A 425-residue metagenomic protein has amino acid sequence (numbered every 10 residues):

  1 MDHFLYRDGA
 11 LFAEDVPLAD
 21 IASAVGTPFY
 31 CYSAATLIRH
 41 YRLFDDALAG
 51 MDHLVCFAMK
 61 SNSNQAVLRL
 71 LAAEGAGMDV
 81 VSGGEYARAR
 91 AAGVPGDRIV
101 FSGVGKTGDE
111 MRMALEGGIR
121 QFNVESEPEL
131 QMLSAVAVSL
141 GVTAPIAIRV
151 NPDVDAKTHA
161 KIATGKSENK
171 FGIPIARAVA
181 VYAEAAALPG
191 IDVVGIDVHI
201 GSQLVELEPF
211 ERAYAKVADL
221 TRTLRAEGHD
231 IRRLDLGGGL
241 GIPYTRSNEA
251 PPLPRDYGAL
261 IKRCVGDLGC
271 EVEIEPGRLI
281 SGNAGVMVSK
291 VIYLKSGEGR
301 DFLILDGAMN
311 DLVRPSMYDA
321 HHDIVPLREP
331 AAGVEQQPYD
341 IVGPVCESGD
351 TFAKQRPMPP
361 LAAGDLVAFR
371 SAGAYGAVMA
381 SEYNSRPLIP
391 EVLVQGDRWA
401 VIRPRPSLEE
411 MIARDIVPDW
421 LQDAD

Functional and structural regions predicted by a protein language model:
M1-A144, A183, L188-D192, D219-R222 (+2 more regions): A charged N-terminal "starter" segment
L37, K60, S82, A114 (+7 more regions): Conserved, mostly hydrophobic/aromatic
G50-M51, S139-G141, E227, S247-P251 (+2 more regions): Short, glycine- and charge-enriched coil/turn segments that flank and shape catalytic ligand pockets
C56, P145, R233, E271 (+1 more regions): Hydrophobic "anchor" residues on beta-strands that sit immediately upstream of conserved functional sites
S61-S63, G84-E85, G105-K106, S126-P128 (+7 more regions): Active-site-proximal loop/turn and secondary-structure-junction residues that shape catalytic pockets, frequently
D79-V80, N123, A147, D197 (+2 more regions): Conserved beta-strand positions in the central sheet of alpha/beta enzyme cores
V136, P152-Y293, M358-L361, N384-R386 (+1 more regions): Active-site loop/helix belt of alpha/beta enzymes
L260, D267-D425: Charged (often Lys/Glu-rich) extended helix/loop segments that serve as interaction or gating elements
